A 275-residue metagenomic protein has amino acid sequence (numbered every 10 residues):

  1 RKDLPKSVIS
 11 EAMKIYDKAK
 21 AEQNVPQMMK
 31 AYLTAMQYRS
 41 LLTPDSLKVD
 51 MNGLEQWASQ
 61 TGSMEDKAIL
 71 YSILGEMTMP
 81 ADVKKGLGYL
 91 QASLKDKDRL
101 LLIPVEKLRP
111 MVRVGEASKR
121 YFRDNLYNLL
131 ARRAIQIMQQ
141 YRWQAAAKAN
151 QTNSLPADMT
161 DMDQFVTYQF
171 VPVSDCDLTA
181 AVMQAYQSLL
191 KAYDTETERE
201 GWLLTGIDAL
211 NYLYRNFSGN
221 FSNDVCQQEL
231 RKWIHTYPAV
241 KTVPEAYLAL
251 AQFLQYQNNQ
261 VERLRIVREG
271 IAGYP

Functional and structural regions predicted by a protein language model:
K2-P275: Extracytoplasmic/secretory-pathway proteins
